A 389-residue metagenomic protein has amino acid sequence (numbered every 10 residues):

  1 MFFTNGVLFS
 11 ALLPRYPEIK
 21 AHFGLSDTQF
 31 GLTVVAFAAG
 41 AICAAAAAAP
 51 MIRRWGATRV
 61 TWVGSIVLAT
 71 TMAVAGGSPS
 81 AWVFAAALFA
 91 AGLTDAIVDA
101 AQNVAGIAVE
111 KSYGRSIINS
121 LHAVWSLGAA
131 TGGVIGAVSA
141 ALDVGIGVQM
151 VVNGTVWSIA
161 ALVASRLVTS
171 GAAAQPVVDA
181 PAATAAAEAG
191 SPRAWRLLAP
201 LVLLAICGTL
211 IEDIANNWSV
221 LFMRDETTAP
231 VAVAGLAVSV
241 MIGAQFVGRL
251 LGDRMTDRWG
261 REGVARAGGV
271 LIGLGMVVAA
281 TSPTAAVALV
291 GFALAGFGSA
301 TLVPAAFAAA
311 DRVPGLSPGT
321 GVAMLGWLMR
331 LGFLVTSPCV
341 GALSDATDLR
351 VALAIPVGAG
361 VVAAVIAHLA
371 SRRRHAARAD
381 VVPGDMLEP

Functional and structural regions predicted by a protein language model:
L13-T28, N217-V233: Short amphipathic helix-loop junctions that connect adjacent transmembrane helices in Major Facilitator Superfamily/SLC
I19-K20, M51-I52, V138-D143, M223-R224 (+3 more regions): Interfacial helix-cap and linker-helix signal at transmembrane-aqueous boundaries of multi-pass secondary transporters
G24, G56, G77-W82, T228 (+2 more regions): Helix-breaking motifs and short loop linkers at transmembrane-helix boundaries and internal kinks in secondary membrane
A44-A57, A140, G248-R261, S344-D345: Helix-to-loop junctions at the C-terminal end of transmembrane segments in multipass secondary transporters
T58-T61, S65, A265, L353: Primarily marks hydrophobic transmembrane alpha-helices of the MFS/SLC 12-helix fold
I97-S112, T301-P314: Intracellular juxtamembrane helix-capping segments at the cytosolic ends of symmetry-related transmembrane helices
L121-A172: Helix-loop-helix hairpin linking two adjacent transmembrane segments in secondary transporters
L316-L349, P356: A late C-terminal transmembrane helix in Major Facilitator Superfamily
